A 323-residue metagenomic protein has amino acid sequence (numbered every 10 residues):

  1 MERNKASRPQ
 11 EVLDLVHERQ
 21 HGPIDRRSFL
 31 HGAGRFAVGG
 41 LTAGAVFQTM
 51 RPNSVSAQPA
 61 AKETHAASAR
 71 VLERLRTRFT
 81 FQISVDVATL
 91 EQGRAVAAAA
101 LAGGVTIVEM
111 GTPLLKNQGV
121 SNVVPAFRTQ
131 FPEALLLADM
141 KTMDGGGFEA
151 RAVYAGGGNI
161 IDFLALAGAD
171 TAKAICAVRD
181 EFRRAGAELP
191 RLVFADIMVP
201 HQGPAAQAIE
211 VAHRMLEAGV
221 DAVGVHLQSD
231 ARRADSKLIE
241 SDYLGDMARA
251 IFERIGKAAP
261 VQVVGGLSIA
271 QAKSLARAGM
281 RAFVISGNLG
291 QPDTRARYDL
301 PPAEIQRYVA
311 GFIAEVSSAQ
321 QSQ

Functional and structural regions predicted by a protein language model:
M1-S28, M50-P52: N-terminal secretory signal peptides
P23-I24, G44-R78: C-terminal segment of N-terminal export signals and the immediately downstream linker at the start of the mature
R26-V38, T42: N-terminal export leaders
H65-L135, M143-G145, L300, E304: Conserved N-terminal beta1-alpha1 strand-loop-helix module at the mouth
F79-V85, V108-M110, L136-M140, I161-F163 (+4 more regions): Hydrophobic faces of well-ordered beta-strands that scaffold small-molecule active sites in alpha/beta enzyme cores
G145-V153, A205-M215, L267-A282: Catalytic cores of alpha/beta
G156-I239: Conserved anion-binding
G290-S322: C-terminal helical cap(s) of enzyme catalytic domains, especially alpha/beta-barrels
